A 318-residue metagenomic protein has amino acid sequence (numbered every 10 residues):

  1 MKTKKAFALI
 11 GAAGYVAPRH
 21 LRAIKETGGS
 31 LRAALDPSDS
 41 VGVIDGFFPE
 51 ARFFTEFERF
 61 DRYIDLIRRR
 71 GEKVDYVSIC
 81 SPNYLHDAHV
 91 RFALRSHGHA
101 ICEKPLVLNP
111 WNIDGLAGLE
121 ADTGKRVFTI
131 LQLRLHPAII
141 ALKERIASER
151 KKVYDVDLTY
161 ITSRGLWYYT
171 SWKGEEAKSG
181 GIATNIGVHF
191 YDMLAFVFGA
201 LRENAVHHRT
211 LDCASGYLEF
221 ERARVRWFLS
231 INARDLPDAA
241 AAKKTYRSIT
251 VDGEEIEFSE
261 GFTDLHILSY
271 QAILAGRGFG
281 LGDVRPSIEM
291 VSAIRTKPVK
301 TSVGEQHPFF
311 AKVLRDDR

Functional and structural regions predicted by a protein language model:
M1, L66-R69, Y76-S78, Q271-R318: C-terminal helix-rich "cap/oligomerization" subdomain common to oxidoreductases
M1-P49: N-terminal Rossmann-like dinucleotide-binding module
H20, F53-I101, P105-A117: Beta-loop-alpha module in the N-terminal Rossmann-like domain of NAD(P)-dependent dehydrogenases, especially those
L31, E50, K73-V77, K152-V153: Local beta-strand N-terminus motif with an aromatic residue
A51, S96-G98, D122-R126: A short helix->loop->beta-strand "cap" motif at the edges of active sites that frequently abuts
Y84, V107-L166: A contiguous active-site-proximal alpha/beta segment in oxidoreductase catalytic domains
L166-L236, R285-E289, F310: Rossmann-like dinucleotide-binding domain that binds NAD(P)(H)
V206-R295: NAD(P)-dinucleotide binding in Rossmann-like oxidoreductases
